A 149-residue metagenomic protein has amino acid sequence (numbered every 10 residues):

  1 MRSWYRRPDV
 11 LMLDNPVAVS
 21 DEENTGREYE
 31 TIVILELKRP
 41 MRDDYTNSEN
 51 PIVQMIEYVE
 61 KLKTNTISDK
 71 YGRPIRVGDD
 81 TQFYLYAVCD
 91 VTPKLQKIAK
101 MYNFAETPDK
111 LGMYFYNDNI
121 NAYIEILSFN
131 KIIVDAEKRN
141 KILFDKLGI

Functional and structural regions predicted by a protein language model:
M1-I149: Charged, terminal alpha-helix-loop-beta segments that serve as non-catalytic nucleic-acid engagement and/or assembly
